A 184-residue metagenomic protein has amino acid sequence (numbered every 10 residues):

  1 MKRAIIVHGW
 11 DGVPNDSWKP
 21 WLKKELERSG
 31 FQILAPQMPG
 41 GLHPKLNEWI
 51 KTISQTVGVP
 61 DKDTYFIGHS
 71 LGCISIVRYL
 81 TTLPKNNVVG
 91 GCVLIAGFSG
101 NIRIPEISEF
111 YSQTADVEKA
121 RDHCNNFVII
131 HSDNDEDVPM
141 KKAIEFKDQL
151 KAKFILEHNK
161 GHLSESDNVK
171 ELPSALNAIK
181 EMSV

Functional and structural regions predicted by a protein language model:
K2-K62: Active-site catalytic motif of lipid deacylating hydrolases and related acyltransferases
G9, M38-G41, C92-I102: Active-site nucleophile loop of the alpha/beta-hydrolase fold
N15, E136-K142: Conserved alpha/beta-hydrolase "acid-adjacent" motif
G30-L34, K147-S164: Catalytic histidine neighborhood in serine/cysteine hydrolases with alpha/beta-hydrolase-type architecture
P44, K160-E171: Catalytic histidine-centered segment of alpha/beta-hydrolase-like enzymes
I67-V77: Gly/Ala-rich beta-loop-alpha elbow adjacent to hydrolase catalytic centers
H123, V128-H131, D135: Short beta-strand/loop motif that positions the catalytic acidic residue of the alpha/beta-hydrolase fold
N168-V184: Catalytic active-site module of serine/aspartate enzymes centered on a nucleophile-bearing elbow/loop
